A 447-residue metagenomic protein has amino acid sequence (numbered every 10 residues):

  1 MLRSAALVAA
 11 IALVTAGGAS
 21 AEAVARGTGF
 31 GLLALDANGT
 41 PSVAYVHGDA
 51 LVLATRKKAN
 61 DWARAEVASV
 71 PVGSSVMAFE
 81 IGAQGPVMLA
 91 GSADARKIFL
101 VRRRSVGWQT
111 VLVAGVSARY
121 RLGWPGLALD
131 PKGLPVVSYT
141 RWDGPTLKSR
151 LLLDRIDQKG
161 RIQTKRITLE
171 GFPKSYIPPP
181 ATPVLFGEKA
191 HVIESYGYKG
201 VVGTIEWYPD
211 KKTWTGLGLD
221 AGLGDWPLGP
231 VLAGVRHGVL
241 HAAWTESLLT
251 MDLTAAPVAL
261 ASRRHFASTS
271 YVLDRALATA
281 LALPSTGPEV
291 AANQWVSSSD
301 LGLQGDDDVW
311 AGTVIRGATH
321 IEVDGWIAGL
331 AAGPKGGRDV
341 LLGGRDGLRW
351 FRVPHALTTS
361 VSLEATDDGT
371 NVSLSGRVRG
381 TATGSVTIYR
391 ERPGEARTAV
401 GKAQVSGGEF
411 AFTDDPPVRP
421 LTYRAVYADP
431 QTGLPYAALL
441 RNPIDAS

Functional and structural regions predicted by a protein language model:
A5-A16: Bacterial N-terminal signal peptides
A21-D367, S373-S375, T387, G394 (+3 more regions): Extracellular, repeat-based ectodomains that mediate carbohydrate processing or recognition
R377-G380: Acidic, Ser/Thr
A382-I388: Solvent-exposed loop/turn segments flanking beta-strands in beta-repeat/beta-sandwich domains
T383, V418-T422: Extracellular Ig-like/FN3 beta-sandwich strand-entry sites
S406-G408: Short gly/acidic/polar-rich coil/turn motifs that serve as flexible hinges in modular proteins
F412-V418: Short, hydrophobic beta-strand segments
